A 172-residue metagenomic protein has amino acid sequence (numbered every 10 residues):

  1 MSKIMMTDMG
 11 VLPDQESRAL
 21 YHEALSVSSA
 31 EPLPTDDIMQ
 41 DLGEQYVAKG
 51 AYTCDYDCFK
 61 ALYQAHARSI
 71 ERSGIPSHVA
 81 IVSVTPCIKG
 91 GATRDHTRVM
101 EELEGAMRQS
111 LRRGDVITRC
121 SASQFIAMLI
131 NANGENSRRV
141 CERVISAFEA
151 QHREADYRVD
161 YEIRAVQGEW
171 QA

Functional and structural regions predicted by a protein language model:
M1-E31: Intrinsically disordered, charged and Pro/Gly-enriched terminal/linker segments that flank large helical-solenoid
V27-Q45: Intrinsically disordered or compositionally simple regulatory linkers and C-terminal tails in signal-transduction
Y46-A67, E71-I81, T85-R108, T118-A122 (+2 more regions): Conserved long alpha-helical elements within nucleotide-processing catalytic cores of c-di-GMP signaling and class III
H78, D115-I130, R153-A172: A short glycine-enriched loop-to-beta-strand structural element that forms part of the catalytic core of nucleotide
R138-A155: An amphipathic, aromatic/His-enriched active-site/gating alpha helix that lines ligand/cofactor pockets
